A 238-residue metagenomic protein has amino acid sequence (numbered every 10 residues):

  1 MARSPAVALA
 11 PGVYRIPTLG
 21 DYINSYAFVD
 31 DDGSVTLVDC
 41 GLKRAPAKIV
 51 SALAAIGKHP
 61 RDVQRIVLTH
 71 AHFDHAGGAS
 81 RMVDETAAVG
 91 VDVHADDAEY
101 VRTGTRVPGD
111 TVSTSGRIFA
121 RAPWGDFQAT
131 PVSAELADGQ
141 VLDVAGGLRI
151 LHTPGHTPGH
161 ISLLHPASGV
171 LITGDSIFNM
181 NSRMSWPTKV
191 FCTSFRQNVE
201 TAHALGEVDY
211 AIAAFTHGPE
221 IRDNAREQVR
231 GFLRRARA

Functional and structural regions predicted by a protein language model:
R3-I56, S162-G174, N179: Conserved beta-strand hairpin/beta-sheet module of binuclear metal-dependent hydrolase folds, prominently
V7-Y14, A120-W124, D143-G146: Short Pro/Gly-enriched beta-strand edge/turn motifs at strand-loop
G12, F28, D39, I49 (+9 more regions): Divalent metal-coordination and catalytic microenvironments
Y26, R102-T105, A225-R226: Short, well-ordered secondary-structure micro-motifs
T36, V67, V91, V170-I172 (+1 more regions): Residue-level marker for buried hydrophobic side chains located in beta-strands that build the well-ordered beta-sheet
L42-R44, D126, P131, V141-D143 (+3 more regions): Metallo-beta-lactamase
R44-A47, A54-A137: Active-site HxH/HxHxD metal-binding segment of metal-dependent hydrolases
